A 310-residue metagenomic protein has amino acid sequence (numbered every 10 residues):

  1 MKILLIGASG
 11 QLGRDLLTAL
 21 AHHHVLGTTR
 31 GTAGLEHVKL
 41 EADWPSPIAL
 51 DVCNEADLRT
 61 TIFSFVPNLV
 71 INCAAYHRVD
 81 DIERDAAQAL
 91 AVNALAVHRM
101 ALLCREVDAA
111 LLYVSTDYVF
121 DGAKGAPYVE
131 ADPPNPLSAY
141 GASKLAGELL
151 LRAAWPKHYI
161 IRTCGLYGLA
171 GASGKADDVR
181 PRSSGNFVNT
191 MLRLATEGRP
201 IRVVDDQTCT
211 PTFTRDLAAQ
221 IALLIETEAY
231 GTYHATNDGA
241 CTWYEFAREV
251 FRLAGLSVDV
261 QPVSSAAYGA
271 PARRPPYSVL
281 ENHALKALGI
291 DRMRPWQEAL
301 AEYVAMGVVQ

Functional and structural regions predicted by a protein language model:
I3-H22: N-terminal Rossmann NAD(P)H-binding glycine-rich loop of SDR-like oxidoreductase domains
G27-H37, D51-V52, A74-A75: N-terminal Rossmann-fold cofactor-binding loop
A49-V92, L103: NAD(P)H-binding glycine-rich loop region in Rossmannoid oxidoreductase-like domains and their noncatalytic homologs
C53, R84, Q88-R99, P134 (+2 more regions): Glycine-rich NAD(P)-binding loop of the Rossmann-fold in SDR/ketoreductase-type enzymes
H98-N135, A154: Conserved Rossmann-fold NAD(P)-dependent oxidoreductase catalytic core, especially the SDR/UDP-sugar
L149-T208, D216: NAD(P)-dependent short-chain dehydrogenase/reductase
V204, Q220-I221, T227-P271, P276: Mid/C-terminal beta-alpha module of Rossmann-like enzyme folds, strongest in SDR-family dehydrogenases/epimerases
T242-R248, S264-Y303, V308-Q310: Conserved C-terminal active-site "lid" loop/helix of NAD(P)H-dependent oxidoreductases that clamps the redox cofactor
